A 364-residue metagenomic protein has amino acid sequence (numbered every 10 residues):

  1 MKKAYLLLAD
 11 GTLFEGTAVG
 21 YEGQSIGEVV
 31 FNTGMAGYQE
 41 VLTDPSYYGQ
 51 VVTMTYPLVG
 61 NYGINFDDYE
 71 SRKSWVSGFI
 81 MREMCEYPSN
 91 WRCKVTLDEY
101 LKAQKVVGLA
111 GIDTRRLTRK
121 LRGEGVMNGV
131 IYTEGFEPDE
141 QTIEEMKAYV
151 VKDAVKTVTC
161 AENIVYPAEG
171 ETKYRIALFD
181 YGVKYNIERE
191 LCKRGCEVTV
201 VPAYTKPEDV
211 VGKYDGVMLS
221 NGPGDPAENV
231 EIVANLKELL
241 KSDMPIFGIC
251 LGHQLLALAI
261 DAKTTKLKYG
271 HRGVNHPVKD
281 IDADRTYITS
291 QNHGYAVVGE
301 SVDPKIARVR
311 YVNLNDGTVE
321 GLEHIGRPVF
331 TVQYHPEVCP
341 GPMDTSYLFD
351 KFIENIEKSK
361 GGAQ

Functional and structural regions predicted by a protein language model:
M1-D209, P226, C339, K351-Q364: RNA-binding accessory domains that recognize and position tRNA/RNA substrates
V107, R175, P245-F247, K263 (+1 more regions): Proline-centered loop/turn at the N-terminus of a beta-strand
D113, C250, H293, H335: Active-site glycine-centered loops adjacent to acidic/histidine catalytic or metal-binding residues that shape
G170-I176, A283-T286, H324-V329: Beta-strand-turn-beta hairpins that frame and shape the catalytic cleft of phosphate-ester-processing enzymes
E197, P245, I288, P328-F330: Structural signature of beta-strand start/N-cap positions in the alpha/beta core of ABC transporter nucleotide-binding
G216, S220-I288, A296, G341-S359: Cysteine-nucleophile active-site neighborhood
R285-R327, A363-Q364: Catalytic beta-strand/loop cores that center a nucleophilic Ser/Cys/Thr and support acyl-enzyme chemistry
G321-A363: A glycine-centered loop/beta-turn motif at secondary-structure junctions
